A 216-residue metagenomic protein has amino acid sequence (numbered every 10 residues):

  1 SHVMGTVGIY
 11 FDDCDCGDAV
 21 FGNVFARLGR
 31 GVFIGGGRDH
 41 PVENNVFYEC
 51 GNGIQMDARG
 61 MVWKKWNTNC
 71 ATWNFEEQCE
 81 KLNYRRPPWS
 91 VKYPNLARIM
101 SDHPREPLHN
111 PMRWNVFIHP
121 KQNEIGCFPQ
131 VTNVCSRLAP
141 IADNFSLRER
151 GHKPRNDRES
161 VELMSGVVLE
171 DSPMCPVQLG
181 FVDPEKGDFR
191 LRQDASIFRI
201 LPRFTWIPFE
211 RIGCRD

Functional and structural regions predicted by a protein language model:
S1-V32: Beta-propeller domains
D12, I34-G35, D57, I118: Generic beta-strand/beta-sheet core signal
D15, R38, G60: Active-site-proximal loop/turn and secondary-structure-junction residues that shape catalytic pockets, frequently
G17, V24, N44-C50: Active-site core of glycosidic bond-cleaving carbohydrate-active enzymes
G17-D18, G29, D39-H40, N44 (+3 more regions): Detector for repetitive beta-architecture
F21, E43, V182: Residue-level detector of conserved, well-ordered beta-strand and adjacent loop positions that form binding/recognition
Y48-G51, M56-D216: Acidic, glycine- and Ser/Thr-rich low-complexity intrinsically disordered tracts in extracellular/secreted proteins
